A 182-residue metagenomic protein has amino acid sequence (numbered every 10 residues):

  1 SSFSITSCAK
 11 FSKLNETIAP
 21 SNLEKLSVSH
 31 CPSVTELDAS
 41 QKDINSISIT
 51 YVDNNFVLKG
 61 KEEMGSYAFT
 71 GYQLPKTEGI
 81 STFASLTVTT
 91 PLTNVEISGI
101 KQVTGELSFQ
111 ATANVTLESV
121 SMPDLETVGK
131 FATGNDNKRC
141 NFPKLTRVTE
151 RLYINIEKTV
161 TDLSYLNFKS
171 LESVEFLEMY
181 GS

Functional and structural regions predicted by a protein language model:
S1-K76, S81-M122, T127-N141, T149-S182: Concave beta-strand-loop units of leucine-rich repeat
